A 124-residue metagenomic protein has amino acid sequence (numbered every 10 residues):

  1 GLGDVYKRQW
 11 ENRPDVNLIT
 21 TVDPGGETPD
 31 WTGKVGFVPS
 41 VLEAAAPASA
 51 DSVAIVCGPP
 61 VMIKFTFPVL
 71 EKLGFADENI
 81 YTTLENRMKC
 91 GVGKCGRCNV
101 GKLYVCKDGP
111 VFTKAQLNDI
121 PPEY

Functional and structural regions predicted by a protein language model:
G1-Y6: Short, small-residue-biased leader/transition segments that mark boundaries at the very start of proteins
K7-Y124: Reductase modules of NAD(P)H-dependent flavoproteins
